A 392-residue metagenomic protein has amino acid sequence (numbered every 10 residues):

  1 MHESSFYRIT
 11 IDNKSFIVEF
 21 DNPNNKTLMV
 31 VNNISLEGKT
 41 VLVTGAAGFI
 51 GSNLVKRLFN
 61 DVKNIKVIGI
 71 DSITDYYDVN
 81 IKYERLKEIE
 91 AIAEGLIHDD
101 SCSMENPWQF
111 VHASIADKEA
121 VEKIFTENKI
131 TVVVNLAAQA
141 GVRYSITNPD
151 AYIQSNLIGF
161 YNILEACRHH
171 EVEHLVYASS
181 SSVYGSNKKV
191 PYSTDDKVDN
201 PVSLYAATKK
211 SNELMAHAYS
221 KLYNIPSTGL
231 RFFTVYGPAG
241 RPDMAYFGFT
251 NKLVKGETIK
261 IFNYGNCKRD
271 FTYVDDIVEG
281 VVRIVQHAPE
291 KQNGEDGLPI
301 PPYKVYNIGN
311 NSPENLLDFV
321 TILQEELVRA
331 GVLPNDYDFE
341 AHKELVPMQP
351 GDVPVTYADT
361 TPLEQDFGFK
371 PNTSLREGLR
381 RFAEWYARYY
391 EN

Functional and structural regions predicted by a protein language model:
H2-I9, K14, F20-M29, I34 (+4 more regions): C-terminal substrate-binding subdomain of Rossmann-fold SDR/epimerase-dehydratase oxidoreductases
H2-V235, E314, I322: N-terminal Rossmann-like NAD(P)+-binding domain of SDR-like oxidoreductases, especially those catalyzing
L54, I81-R85, R241-A245, F319 (+1 more regions): Residues at alpha-helix caps and immediate loop-helix transition turns in enzyme cores, especially N- and C-cap
A120, A151, I158, K197 (+5 more regions): Residue-level recognition of oxygen-bearing side chains
E122, T126, L164, H217 (+4 more regions): Solvent-exposed, non-membrane alpha-helical residues enriched in polar/charged side chains
V132, L214, M244-G248, D318 (+2 more regions): Generic alpha-helical secondary structure signal
V190-P191, P242-T250: A glycine/serine/threonine-rich, flexible loop-to-helix segment that serves as the NAD(P) cofactor-binding "lid"
P201-T208, F232, P238, P242-Y246 (+1 more regions): The catalytic Tyr-centered alpha-helix of NAD(P)H-dependent dehydrogenases
